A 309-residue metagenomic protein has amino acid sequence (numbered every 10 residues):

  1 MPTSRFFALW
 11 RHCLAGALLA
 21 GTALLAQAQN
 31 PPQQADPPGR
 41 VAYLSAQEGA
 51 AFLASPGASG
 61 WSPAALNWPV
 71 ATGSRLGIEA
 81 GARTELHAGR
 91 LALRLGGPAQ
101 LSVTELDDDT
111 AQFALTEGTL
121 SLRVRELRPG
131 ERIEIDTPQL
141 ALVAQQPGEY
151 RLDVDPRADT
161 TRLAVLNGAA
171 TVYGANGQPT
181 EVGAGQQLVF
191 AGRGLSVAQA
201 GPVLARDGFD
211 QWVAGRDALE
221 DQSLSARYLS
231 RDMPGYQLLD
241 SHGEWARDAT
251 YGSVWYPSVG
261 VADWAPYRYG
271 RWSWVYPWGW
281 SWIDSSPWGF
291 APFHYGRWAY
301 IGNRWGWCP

Functional and structural regions predicted by a protein language model:
P2-L14: Bacterial N-terminal signal peptides that target proteins for export
H12-A23: Bacterial N-terminal signal peptides
A15, A65, D155-P156, D232 (+2 more regions): A general structural-boundary detector
A23, P37, L44, P69 (+9 more regions): Generic structural signal for beta-strand residues in well-ordered domains
A28-V172, N176-Q187, A214-R216, D221-L224: Flexible, surface-exposed loop/linker segments and immediately adjacent secondary-structure boundaries
V189-P309: Low-complexity segments
